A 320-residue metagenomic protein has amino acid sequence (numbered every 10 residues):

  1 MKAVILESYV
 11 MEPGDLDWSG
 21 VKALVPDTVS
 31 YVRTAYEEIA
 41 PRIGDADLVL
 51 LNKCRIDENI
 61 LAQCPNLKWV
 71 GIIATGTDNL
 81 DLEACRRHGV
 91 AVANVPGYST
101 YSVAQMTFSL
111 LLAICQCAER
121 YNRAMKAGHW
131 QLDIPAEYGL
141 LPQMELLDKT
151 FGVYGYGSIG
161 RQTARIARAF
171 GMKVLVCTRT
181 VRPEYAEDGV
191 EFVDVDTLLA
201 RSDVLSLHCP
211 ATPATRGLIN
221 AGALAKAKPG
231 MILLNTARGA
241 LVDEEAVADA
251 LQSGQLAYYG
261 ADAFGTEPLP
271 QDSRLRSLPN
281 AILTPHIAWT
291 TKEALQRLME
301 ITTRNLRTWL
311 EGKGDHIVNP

Functional and structural regions predicted by a protein language model:
M1-A46, L175: N-terminal glycine-/charge-rich "phosphate-binding" loop or analogous flexible N-terminal tail
V32, I73-A74, V90-Y101, T178: Short beta->alpha connector loops at strand-helix junctions that form conserved, small/polar/Pro-enriched
E58-L61, R179-R274: Rossmann-like adenosine-cofactor binding region
H88, P96-T150, E184: Phosphate-binding beta-alpha-beta segment of Rossmann-like dinucleotide-binding domains, i.e., the NAD(P)
V92, P229-P320: Rossmann-like dinucleotide-binding domain for NAD(H)/NADP(H)
Y156-G157: Glycine-rich Rossmann-fold phosphate-binding loop(s) that bind the pyrophosphate of adenine dinucleotide cofactors
G160-R161: N-terminal Rossmann-fold NAD(P) dinucleotide-binding loop
